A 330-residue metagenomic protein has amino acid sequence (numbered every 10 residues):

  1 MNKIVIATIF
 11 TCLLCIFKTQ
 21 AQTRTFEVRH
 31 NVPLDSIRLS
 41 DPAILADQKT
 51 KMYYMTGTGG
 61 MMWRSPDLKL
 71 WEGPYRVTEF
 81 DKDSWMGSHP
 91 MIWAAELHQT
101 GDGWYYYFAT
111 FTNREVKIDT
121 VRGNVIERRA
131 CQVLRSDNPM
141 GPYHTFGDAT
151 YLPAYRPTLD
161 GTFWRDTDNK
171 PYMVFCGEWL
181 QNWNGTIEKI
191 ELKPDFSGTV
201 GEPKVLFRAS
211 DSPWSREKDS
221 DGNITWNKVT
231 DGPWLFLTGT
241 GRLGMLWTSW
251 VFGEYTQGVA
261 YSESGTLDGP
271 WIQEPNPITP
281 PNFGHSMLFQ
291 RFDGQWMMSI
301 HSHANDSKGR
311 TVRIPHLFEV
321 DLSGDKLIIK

Functional and structural regions predicted by a protein language model:
M1-T23: Bacterial Sec-dependent N-terminal signal peptides
Q22-K330: Carbohydrate-active catalytic/glycan-binding domains of CAZyme proteins, especially the secreted or lumenal ectodomains
